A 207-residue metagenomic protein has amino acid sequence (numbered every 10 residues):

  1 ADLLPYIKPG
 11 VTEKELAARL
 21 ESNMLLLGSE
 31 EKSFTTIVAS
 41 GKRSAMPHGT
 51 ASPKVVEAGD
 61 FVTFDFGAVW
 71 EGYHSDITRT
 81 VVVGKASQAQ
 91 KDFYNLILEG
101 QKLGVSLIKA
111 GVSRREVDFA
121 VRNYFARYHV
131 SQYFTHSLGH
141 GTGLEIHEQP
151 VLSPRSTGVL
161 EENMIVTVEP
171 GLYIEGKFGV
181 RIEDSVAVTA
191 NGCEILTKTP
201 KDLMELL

Functional and structural regions predicted by a protein language model:
A1-L207: Active-site neighborhoods and metal-handling regions in enzymes and metal-associated proteins
